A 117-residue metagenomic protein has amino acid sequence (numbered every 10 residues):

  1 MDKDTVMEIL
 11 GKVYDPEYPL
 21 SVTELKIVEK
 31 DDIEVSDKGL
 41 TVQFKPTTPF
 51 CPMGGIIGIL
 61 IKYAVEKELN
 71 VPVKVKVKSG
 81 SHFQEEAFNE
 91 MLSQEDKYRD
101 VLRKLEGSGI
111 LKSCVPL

Functional and structural regions predicted by a protein language model:
M1-L117: Domain-level signature for proteins that mediate thiol-based redox and metal-cofactor handling
